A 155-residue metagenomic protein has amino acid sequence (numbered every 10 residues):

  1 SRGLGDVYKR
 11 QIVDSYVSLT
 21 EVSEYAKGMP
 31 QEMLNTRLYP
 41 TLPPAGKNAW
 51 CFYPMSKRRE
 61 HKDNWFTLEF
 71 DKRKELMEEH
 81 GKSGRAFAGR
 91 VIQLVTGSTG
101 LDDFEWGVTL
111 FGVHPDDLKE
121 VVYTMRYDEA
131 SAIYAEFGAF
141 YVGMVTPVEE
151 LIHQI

Functional and structural regions predicted by a protein language model:
S1-Y8: Short, small-residue-biased leader/transition segments that mark boundaries at the very start of proteins
R2, L94-S98, W106-V113, E120-T124: A structural feature that tracks compact, well-ordered secondary-structure segments with a strong bias toward
R10-V22, G81-F104, V121, A132-P147: Short, glycine- and small/hydrophobic-rich beta-strand elements in well-ordered beta-sheets
I12-K82, A86, V113, D117-E120 (+1 more regions): Short S/T/G/P-rich N-terminal loop/turn motif that feeds into the first structured element of a domain
T41-N48, G97-E105: Short, low-complexity cationic-aromatic patches
H61-D63, D102-G107: Active-site-proximal beta-alpha loop/turn segments in soluble metabolic enzymes
